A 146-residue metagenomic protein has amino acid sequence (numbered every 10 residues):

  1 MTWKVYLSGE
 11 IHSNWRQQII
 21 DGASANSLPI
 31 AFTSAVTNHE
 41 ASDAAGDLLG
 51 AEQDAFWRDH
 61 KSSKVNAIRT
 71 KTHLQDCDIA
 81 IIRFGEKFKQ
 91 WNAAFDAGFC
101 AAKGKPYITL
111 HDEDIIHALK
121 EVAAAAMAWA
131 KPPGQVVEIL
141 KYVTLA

Functional and structural regions predicted by a protein language model:
M1-A146: Conserved catalytic or regulatory cores that recognize and/or transform ribose-phosphate-containing ligands
